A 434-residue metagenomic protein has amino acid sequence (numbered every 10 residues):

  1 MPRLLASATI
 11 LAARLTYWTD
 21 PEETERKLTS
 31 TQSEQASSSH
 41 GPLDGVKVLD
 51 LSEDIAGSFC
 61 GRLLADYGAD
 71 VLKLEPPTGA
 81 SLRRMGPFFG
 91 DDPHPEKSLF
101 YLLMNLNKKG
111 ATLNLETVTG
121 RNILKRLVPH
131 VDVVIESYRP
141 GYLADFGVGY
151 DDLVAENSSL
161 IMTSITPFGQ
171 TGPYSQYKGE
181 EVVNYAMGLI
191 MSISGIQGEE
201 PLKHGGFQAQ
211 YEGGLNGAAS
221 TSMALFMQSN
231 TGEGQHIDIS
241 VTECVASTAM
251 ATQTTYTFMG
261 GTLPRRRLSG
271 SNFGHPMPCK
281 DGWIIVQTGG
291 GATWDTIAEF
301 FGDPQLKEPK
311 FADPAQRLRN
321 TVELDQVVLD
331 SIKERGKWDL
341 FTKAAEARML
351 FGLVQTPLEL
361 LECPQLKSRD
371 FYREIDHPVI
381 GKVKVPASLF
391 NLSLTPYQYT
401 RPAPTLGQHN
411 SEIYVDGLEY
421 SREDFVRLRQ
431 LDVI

Functional and structural regions predicted by a protein language model:
A8, A12-A13, Y17-N230, G260 (+2 more regions): N-terminal helix-loop segment corresponding to the beta1-alpha1 unit of nucleotide/adenylate-binding folds
T78, F168-G169, V241-A246, D281-W283 (+2 more regions): Glycine-rich beta-alpha junction loops
R84-F88, T255-T262, C363-H377: Short, surface-exposed loop/helix-turn segments at secondary-structure junctions that function as lids/hinges flanking
Y101, P264-S269, G274-H275, V286 (+2 more regions): Short Gly/Pro-enriched turn/cap motifs at secondary-structure boundaries
Q170, G198-Q208, S229-E243, P264-S269 (+2 more regions): Conserved Rossmann-fold dehydrogenase catalytic segment
G214-Q235, S247, A251-T257, A298-Q305: Oxidoreductase and adenylate-handling cofactor-binding alpha/beta cores
N272-A347, F351: Aromatic-enriched alpha-helical interface/lid elements that frame and gate functional surfaces
E346-T400: A glycine-rich dinucleotide-binding beta-alpha-beta segment and adjacent secondary-structure elements that constitute
